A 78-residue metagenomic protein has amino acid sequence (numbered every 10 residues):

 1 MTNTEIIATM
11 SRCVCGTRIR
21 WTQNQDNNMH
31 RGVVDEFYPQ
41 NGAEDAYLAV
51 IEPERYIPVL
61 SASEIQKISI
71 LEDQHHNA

Functional and structural regions predicted by a protein language model:
M1-R18: Mixed-charge, Lys/Arg-rich low-complexity intrinsically disordered regions
N3, L48-A78: Intrinsically disordered, low-complexity, charged/polar segments
E5, R20-T22, S69: Residue-level detector of intrinsically disordered/flexible regions characterized by low predicted structural confidence
S11, M29, Q74-H75: Intrinsically disordered, low-complexity cationic segments
R12-C15, P39, I70: Generic surface-pattern signal
R18, T22-A62: Basic/aromatic-rich interaction segments and small domains that mediate binding to polyanionic partners
